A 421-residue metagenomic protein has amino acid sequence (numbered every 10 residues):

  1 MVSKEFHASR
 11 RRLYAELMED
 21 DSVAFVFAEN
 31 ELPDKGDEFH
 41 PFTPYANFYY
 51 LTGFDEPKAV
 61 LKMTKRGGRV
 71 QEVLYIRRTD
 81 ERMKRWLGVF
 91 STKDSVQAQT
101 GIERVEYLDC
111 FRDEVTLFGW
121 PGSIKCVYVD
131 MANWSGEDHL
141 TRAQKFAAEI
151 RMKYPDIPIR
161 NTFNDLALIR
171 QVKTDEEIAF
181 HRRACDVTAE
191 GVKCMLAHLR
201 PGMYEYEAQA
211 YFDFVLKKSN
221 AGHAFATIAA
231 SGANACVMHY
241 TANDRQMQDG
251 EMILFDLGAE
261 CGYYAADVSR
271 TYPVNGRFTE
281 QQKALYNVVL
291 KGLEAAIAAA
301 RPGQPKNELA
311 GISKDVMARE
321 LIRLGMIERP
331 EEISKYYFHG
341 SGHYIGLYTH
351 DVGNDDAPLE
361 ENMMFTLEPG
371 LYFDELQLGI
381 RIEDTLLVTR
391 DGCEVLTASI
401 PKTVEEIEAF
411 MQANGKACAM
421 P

Functional and structural regions predicted by a protein language model:
M1-P421: Active-site neighborhoods and metal-handling regions in enzymes and metal-associated proteins
